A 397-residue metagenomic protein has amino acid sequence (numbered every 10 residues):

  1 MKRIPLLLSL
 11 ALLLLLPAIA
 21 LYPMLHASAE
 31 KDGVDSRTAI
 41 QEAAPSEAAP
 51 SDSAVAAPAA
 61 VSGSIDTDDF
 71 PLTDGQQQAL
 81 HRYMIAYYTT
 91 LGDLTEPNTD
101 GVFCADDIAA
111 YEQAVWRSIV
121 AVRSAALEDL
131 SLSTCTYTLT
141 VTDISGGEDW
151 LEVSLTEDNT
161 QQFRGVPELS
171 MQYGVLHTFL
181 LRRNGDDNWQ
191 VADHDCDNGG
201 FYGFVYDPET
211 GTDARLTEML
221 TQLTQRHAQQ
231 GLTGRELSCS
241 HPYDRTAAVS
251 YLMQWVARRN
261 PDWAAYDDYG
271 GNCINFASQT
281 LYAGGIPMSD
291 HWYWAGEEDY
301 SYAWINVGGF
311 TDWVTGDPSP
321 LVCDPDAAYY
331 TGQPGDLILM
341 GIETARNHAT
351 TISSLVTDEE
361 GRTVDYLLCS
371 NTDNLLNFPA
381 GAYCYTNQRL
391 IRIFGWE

Functional and structural regions predicted by a protein language model:
M1-L13: N-terminal Sec-pathway targeting helices
A27-E96, E236-T246: Short, low-complexity N-terminal intrinsically disordered segments enriched in polar/charged residues
A57-D129, Q254, P261-A265, F276-I286: Core segments of small alpha/beta cavity-forming domains
D68, Q222-Y302: N-terminal capping segments
R117-V166: Surface-exposed, charged secondary-structure patches
D158, E297-L367: ...with weaker cross-activation on analogous glycine-rich loops/strands in unrelated enzymes
Q172-H227, Y366-N371: Short beta-strand edge/turn micro-motifs at domain boundaries
V364-L375, A380-E397: Low-complexity, Gly/Ser/Thr/Pro-rich intrinsically disordered linker/tail segments
